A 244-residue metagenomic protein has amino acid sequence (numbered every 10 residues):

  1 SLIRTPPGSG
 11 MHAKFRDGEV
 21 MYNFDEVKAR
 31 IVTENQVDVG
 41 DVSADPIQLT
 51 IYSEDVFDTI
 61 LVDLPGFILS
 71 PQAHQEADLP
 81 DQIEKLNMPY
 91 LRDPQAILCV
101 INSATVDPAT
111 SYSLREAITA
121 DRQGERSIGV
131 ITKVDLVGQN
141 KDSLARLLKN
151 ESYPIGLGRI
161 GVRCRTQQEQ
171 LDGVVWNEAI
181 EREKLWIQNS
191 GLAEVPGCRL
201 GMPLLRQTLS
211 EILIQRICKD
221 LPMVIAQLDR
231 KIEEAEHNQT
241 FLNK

Functional and structural regions predicted by a protein language model:
S1-E233, T240: Globular "head" domains of long coiled-coil molecular machines
